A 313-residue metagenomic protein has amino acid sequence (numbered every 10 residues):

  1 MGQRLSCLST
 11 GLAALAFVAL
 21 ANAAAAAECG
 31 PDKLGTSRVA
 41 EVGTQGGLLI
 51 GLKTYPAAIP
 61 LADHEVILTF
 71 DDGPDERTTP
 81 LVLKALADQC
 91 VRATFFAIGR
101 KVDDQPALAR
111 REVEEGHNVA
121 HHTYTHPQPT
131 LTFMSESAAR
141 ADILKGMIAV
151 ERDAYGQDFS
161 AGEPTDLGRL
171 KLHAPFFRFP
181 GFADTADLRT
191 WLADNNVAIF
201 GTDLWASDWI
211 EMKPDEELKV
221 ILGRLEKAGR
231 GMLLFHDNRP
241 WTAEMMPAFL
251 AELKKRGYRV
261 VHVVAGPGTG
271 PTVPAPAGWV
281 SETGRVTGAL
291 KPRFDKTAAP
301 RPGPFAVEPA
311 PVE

Functional and structural regions predicted by a protein language model:
G2-S6, G11, F17-T69, P74-Q89 (+4 more regions): N-terminal pre-catalytic segment of deacetylase/amide-hydrolase enzymes
P31-A138, D142-A174, R239, E252 (+1 more regions): Active-site beta->alpha N-cap acidic-glycine motif
T78, P127-R169, A183-G229, T242-M245: Alpha-helical scaffold elements lining the catalytic groove of polysaccharide deacetylases
R92, N118, A198, W205 (+1 more regions): Residue-level detector of anion-binding/catalytic polar loops
L222, E226-V264: Catalytic grooves of carbohydrate-active enzymes
